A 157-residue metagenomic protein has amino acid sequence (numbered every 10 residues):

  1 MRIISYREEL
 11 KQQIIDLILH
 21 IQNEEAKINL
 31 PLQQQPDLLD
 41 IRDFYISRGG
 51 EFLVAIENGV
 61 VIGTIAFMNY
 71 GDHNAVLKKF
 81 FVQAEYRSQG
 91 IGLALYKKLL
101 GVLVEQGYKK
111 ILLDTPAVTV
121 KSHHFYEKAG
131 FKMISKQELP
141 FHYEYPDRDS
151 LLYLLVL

Functional and structural regions predicted by a protein language model:
M1-R2: Extreme N-terminal starter segment of soluble prokaryotic enzymes
S5-K79, Q83-A84, Y96-K98, V102 (+2 more regions): Acetyl-CoA-dependent GNAT
Y6, K109, P116-V120, H124-L157: C-terminal "cap" of GNAT-fold acetyltransferases
Q34, G92, P146: Short, conserved glycine- and acidic-residue-centered signature motifs in active-site or ligand-binding loops
V60, Q83-K97, V104-Q106, I111 (+2 more regions): Conserved glycine-rich acetyl-CoA-binding loop
